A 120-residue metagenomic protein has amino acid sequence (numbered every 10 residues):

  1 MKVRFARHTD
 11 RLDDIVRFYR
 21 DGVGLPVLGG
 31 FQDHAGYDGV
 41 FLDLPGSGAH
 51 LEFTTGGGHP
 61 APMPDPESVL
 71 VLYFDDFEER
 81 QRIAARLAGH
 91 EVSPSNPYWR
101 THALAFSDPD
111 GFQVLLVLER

Functional and structural regions predicted by a protein language model:
M1-R11, V40-P45, P60-R86, H102-D110: Vicinal oxygen chelate
R4, V23, L115: Short catalytic micro-motifs in class I SAM-dependent methyltransferases
R7-G48: Core segments of cupin and vicinal oxygen chelate
R20-G22, I83-A88: Short amphipathic alpha-helices in soluble, non-transmembrane regions that often serve as interface/regulatory elements
V27, F53-T55, L116: Generic preference for hydrophobic
G30, F41, A85-R120: Vicinal oxygen chelate
G48-H50, Q113: Short, mixed charged/polar active-site loops that provide acid/base catalysis or chelate metal/phosphate cofactors
